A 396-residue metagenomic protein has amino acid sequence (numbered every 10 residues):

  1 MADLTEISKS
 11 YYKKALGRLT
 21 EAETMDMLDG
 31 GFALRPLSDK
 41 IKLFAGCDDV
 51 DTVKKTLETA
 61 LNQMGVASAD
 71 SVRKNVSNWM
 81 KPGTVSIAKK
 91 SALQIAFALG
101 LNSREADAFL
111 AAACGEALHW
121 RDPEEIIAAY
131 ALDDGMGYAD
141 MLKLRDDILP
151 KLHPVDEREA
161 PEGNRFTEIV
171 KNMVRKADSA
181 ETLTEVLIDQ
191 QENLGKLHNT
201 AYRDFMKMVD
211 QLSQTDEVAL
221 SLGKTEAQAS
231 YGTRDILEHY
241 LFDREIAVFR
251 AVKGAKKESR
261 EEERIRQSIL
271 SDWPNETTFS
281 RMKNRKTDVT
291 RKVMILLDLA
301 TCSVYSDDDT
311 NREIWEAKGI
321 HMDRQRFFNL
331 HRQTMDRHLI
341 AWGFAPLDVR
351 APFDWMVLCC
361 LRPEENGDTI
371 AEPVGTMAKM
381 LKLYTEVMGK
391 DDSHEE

Functional and structural regions predicted by a protein language model:
A2-Q63, L144-V155: A short, Lys/Arg-rich alpha-helix, primarily the initiator
L4-T20, D354-R362, E386, E396: Long, intrinsically disordered low-complexity regions enriched in Ser/Pro/Thr
N62-I87, S91, A112-G115: Recognition helix of helix-turn-helix/homeodomain-like DNA-binding domains that insert into the DNA major groove
S77, L93-A96, A128: Amphipathic alpha-helical segments within well-ordered protein domains
A88-E105: DNA major-groove recognition helix of helix-turn-helix/homeodomain DNA-binding modules
S103-E159, E316-L381, T385: Short amphipathic recognition helices of helix-turn-helix/homeodomain-type DNA-binding modules
E159-A351: Long, charge-rich C-terminal accessory regions
D288-V289, D391-E395: Extended secretory-pathway segments flanking transmembrane helices
